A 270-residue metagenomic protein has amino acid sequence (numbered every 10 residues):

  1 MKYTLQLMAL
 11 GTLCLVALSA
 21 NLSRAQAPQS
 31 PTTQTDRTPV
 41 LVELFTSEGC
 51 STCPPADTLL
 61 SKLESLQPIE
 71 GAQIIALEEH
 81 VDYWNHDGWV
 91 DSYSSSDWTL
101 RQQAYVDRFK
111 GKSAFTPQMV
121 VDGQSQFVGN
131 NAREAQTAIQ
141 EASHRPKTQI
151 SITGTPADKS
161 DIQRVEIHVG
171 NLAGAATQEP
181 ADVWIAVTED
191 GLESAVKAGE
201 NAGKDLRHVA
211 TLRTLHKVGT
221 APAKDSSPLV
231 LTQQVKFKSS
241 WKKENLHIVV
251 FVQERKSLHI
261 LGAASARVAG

Functional and structural regions predicted by a protein language model:
M1-G11: Bacterial N-terminal signal peptides that target proteins for export
T12-N21: Hydrophobic h-region of N-terminal signal peptides that target proteins for export in Gram-negative bacteria
C14, P39, Q124: Generic anion/oxyanion-binding catalytic loop in active/binding sites
N21-F115: Active-site-proximal cofactor/substrate-binding loop regions of enzyme domains
V90-Q118, Q124-G270: Short, conserved sequence motifs used for protein processing/export or organelle targeting and for catalysis
